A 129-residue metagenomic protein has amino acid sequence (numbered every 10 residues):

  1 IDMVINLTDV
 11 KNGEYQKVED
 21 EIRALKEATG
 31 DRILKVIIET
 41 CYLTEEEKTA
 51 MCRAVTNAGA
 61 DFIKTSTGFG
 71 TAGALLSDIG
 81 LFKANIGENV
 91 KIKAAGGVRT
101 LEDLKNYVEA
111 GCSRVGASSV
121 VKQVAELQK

Functional and structural regions predicted by a protein language model:
I1-I92, T100-K122, E126-Q128: Alpha/beta enzyme core
A95: Short hydrophobic "strand-cap" motifs at the C-terminus of beta-strands
